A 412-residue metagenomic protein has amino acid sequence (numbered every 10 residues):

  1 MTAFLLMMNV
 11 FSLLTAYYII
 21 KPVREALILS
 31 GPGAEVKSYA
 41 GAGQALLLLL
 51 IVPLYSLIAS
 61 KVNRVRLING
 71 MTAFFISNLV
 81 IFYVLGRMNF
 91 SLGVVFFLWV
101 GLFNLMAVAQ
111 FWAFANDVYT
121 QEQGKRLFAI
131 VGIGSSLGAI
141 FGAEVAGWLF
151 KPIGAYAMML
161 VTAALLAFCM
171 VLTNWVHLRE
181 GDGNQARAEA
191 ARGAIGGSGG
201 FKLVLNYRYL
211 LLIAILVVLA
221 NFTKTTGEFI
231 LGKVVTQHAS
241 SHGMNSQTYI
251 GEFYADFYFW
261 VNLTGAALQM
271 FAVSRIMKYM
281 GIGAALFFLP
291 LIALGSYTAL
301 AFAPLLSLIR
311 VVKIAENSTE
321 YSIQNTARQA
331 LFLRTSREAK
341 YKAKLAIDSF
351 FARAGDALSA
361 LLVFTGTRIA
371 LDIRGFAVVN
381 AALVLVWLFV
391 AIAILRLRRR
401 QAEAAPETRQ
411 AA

Functional and structural regions predicted by a protein language model:
T2-Y55, V94-F150, R192-L203, R208 (+3 more regions): Substrate-agnostic recognition of the 12-TM MFS/MFS-like secondary transporter fold
V10, A45, T72-L79, A163-A167 (+5 more regions): Residue-level recognition of pore/gate-forming positions within transmembrane alpha-helices of multi-pass
V52-M71: Conserved MFS/SLC helix-loop-helix module at the cytosolic interface between two early adjacent transmembrane helices
N63-N69, V145-A164, Y249, F253-D256 (+2 more regions): A membrane-interface helix-boundary motif in multi-pass transporters
A73-S91, N174, V273, L289-L305: C-terminal ends and interior cores of transmembrane alpha-helices in multi-pass membrane transporters/permeases
L85, L165-E180, L300, N380-E407: Multi-pass alpha-helical transporter architecture, strongest for 12-TM Major Facilitator/SLC carriers used
W175-S198: Flexible cytoplasmic inter-helical loops of multi-pass small-molecule transporters
A284-I323: C-terminal transmembrane helical hairpin of 12-TM major facilitator-type secondary transporters
